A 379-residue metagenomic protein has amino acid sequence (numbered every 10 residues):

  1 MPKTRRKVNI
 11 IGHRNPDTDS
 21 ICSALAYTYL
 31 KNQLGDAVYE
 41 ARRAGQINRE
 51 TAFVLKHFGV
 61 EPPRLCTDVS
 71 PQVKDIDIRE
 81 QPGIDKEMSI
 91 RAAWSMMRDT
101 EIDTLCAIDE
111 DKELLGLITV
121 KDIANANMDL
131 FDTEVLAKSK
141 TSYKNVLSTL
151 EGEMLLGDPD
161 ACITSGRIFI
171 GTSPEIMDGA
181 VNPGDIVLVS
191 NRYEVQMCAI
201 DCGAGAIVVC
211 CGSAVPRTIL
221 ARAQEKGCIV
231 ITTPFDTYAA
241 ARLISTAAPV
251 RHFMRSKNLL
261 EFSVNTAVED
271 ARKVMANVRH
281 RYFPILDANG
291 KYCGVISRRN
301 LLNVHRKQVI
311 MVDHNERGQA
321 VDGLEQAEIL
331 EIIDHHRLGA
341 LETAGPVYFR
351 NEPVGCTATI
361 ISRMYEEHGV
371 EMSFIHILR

Functional and structural regions predicted by a protein language model:
M1, T51, Y143-V146, A240-I244: Generic structural signal of hydrophobic/aromatic residues within well-ordered alpha-helices of folded domains
M1-L115, K121-N127, T246-R379: Replace "Mg2+/Mn2+-dependent" with "divalent metal-dependent
T18, D158-I163, D178-V187, P234-A239 (+2 more regions): Short acidic/polar alpha-helix capping motifs at helix-coil junctions
E50, P71, F169-H252: Feature captures the catalytic cores and cofactor-binding loops of soluble hydro-lyases/lyases that act on carboxylate
L65-D75, K138-K144, T237-A239: Short linear loop/turn motifs
I102-A107, D132-K140, V187, V230 (+3 more regions): Acidic, glycine/serine/threonine-rich low-complexity segments
E113-I186, K257-V264, A276-V278: Non-catalytic interface/targeting segments
I118, A214, T218, C356: Charged, alpha-helix-enriched surfaces in structured cytosolic catalytic cores of large nucleotide-utilizing machines
